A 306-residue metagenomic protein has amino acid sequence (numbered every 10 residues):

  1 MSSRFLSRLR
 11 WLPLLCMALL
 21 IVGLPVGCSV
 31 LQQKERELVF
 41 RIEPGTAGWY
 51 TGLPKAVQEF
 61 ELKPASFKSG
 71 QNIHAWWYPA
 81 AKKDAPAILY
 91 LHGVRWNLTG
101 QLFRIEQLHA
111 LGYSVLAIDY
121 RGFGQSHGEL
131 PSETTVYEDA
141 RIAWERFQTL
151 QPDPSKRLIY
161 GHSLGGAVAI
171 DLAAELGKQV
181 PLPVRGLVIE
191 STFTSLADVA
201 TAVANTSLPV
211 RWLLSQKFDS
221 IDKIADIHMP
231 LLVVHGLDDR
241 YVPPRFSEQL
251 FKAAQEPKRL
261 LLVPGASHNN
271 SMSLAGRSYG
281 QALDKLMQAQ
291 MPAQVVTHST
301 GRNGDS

Functional and structural regions predicted by a protein language model:
G23-A65: An N-terminal hydrophobic leader/cap segment in hydrolases
K68-R146: Membrane-embedded segments
R104, M229, P243-K252: Short alpha-helix in the alpha/beta-hydrolase fold that links the catalytic acid
Q151-S163: Alpha/beta-hydrolase fold nucleophile elbow
V168-M229, S273: Hydrolase active-site cap/lid region
I227, V233-H235, D239: Short beta-strand/loop motif that positions the catalytic acidic residue of the alpha/beta-hydrolase fold
F251-N269: Catalytic histidine neighborhood in serine/cysteine hydrolases with alpha/beta-hydrolase-type architecture
M272-K285: Post-His helix in hydrolase/transferase enzymes
